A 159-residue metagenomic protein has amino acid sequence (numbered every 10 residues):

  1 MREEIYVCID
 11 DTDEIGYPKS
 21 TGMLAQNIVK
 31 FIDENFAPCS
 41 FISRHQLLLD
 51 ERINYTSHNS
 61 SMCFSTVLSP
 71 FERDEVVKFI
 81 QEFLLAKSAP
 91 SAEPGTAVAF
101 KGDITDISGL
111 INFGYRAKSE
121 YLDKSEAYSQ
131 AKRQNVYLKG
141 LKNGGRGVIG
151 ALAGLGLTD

Functional and structural regions predicted by a protein language model:
E3-D159: Conserved mixed alpha/beta catalytic, RNA-binding, or beta-rich assembly cores of soluble enzyme, regulatory
